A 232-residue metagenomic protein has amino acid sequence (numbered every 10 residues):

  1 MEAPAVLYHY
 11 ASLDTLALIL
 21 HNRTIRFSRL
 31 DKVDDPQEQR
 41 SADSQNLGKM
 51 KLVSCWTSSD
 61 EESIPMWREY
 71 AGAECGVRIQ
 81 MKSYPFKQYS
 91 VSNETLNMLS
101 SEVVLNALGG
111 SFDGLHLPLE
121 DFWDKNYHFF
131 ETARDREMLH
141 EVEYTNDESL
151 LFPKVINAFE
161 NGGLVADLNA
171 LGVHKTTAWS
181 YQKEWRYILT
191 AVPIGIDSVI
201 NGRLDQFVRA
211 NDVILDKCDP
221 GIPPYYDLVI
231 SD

Functional and structural regions predicted by a protein language model:
M1-D232: Catalytic-core loop-and-flanking beta/alpha module that positions acidic residues for ribose/phosphate chemistry
